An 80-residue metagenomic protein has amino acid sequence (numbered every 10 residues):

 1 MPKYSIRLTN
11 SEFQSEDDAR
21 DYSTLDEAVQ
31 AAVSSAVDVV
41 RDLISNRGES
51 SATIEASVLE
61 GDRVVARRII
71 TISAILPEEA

Functional and structural regions predicted by a protein language model:
M1-D18: Short aromatic-glycine-(Arg/Gly/Cys) micro-motifs in beta-strand/loop hairpins
M1-I6, A32, I75-E79: Short N-terminal helix-initiation segments at or just after the protein's N-terminus
K3, E16, V37, R63-V64: General helical secondary-structure elements
T24-I44: A short, charged, amphipathic alpha-helix used as a generic interaction element across diverse proteins
D38-A80: Short, mixed-charge low-complexity intrinsically disordered segments
